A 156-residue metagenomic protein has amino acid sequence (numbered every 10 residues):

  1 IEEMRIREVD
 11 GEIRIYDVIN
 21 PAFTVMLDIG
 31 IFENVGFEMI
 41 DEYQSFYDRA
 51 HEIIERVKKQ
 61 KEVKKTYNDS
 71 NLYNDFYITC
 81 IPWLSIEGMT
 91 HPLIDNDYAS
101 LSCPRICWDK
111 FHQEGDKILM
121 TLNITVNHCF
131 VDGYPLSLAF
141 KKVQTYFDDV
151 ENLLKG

Functional and structural regions predicted by a protein language model:
I1-E8, E62-V63, E151-K155: Surface-exposed helix-capping loop/turn segments at secondary-structure junctions
I1-P21: Hydrophobic "lid/gating" helix adjacent to the active-site nucleophile that controls access to an acyl-thioester pocket
I13-I15, Y67-S70, Y98: Short, conserved, surface-exposed binding loops centered on an aromatic residue
P21-L27, K110-H112: Short beta-strand elements
L27-I86: Helical lid/core segments from catalytic subdomains that handle acyl or acyl-like groups
G36, S100-K155: Active-site-proximal acidic secondary-structure segment that organizes catalysis
Y73-K117: Flexible, Gly/Pro-enriched loop and linker segments at secondary-structure and domain junctions
